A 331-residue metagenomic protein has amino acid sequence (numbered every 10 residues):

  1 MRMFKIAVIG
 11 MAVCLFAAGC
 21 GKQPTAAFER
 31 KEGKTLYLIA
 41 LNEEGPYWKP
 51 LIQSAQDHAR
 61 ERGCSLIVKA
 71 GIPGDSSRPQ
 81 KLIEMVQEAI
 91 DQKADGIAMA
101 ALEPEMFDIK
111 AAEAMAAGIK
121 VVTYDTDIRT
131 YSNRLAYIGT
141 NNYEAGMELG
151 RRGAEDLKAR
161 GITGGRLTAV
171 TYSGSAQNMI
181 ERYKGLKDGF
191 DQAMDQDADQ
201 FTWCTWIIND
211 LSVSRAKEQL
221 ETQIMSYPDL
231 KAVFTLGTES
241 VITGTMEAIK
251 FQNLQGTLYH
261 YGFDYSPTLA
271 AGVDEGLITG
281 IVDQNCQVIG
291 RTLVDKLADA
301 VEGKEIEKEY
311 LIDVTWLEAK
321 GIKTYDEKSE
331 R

Functional and structural regions predicted by a protein language model:
M1-I6: Positively charged n-region of N-terminal signal peptides that target proteins for export
M11-C14: Repetitive helical segments and hydrophobic/amphipathic motifs
C20-R331: A residue-level marker of the well-folded mature domains of exported/periplasmic proteins
